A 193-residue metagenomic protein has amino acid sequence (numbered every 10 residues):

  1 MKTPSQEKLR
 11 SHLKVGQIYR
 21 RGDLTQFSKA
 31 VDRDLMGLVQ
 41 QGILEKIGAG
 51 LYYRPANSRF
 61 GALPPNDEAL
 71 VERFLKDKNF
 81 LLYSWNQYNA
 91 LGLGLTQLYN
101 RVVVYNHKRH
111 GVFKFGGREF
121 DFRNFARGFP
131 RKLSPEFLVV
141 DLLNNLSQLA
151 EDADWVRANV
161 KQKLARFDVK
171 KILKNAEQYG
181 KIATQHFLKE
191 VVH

Functional and structural regions predicted by a protein language model:
M1-L75: Short beta-edge/loop segments at beta->alpha junctions of small alpha/beta modules that act as binding/recognition
Q6, D32, D67-E68, S84 (+4 more regions): Alpha-helix initiation and N-capping motif
Q41, L91-G94, L146, F167: Residues at alpha-helix termini
K46-A56, V71-G116: Short gly/ser-rich loop at a beta-strand->alpha-helix junction or flexible surface loop bordering the NTP-binding
L70, N86, L138-L142: A general alpha-helix detector
R118-N124: A short, charged helix-loop
F125-H193: Hydrophobic alpha-helical interaction segments
